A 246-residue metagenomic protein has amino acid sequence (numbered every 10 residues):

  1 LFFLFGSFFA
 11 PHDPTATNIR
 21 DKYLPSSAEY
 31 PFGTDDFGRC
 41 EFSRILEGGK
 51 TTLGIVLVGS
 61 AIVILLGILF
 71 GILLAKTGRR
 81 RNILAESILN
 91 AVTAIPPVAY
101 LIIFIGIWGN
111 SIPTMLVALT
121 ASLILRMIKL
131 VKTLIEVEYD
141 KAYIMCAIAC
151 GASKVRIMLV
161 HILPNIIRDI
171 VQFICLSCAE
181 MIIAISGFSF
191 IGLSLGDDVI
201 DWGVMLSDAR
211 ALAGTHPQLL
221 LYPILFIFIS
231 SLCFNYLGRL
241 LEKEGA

Functional and structural regions predicted by a protein language model:
P31, D35, R79-R81, A85-M127 (+1 more regions): Generic hydrophobic transmembrane alpha-helix motif, especially the helices
R39-G54, G78-E86, Y139, M145-Q172: Amphipathic cytosolic juxtamembrane alpha-helices at the membrane-cytosol interface of multi-pass membrane transporters
K50-L66, V155-G187, F234: Transmembrane alpha-helices
L53-L57, A61-F104, D208, A246: Cytoplasmic-entry segments and transmembrane alpha-helices of multi-pass inner-membrane transporters
S60, G106, N110-V160, D169-C178: Membrane-cytosol interface at the C-terminal ends of specific transmembrane alpha-helices in multi-pass membrane
L101-I102, G106, F190, W202-G238: Hydrophobic alpha-helical transmembrane segments of polytopic membrane proteins
I102, N110-S111, M115-L116, T120 (+1 more regions): Non-cytoplasmic
A121-S122, R168, C175-C178, P217-A246: C-terminal transmembrane helix and the adjacent membrane-cytosol boundary/short C-terminal tail of inner/organellar
